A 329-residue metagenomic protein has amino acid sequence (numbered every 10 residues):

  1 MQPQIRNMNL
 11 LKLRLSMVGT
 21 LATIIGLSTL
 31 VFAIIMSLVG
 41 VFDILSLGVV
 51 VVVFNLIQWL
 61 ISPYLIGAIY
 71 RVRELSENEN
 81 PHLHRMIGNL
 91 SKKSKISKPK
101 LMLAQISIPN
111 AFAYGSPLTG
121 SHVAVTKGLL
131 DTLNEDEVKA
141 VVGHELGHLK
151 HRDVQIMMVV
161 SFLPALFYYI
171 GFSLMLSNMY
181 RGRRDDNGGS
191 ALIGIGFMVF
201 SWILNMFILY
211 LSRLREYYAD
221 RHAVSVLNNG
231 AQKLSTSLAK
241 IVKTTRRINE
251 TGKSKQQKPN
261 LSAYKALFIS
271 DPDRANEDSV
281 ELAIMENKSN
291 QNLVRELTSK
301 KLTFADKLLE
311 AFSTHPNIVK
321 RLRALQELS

Functional and structural regions predicted by a protein language model:
M1-L11, V123, V142-L149: Cytosolic juxtamembrane N-terminal segments of multi-pass membrane proteins
M1-S116, S161-R213, Y217, G230 (+5 more regions): Hydrophobic or amphipathic, alpha-helical segments that drive membrane association/targeting
P63, I87, V125, A140-H148 (+2 more regions): Active-site recognition of the HExxH zinc-binding catalytic motif
Y70, N134, V138, G147-R152 (+2 more regions): Active-site-flanking alpha-helical
L75, K127-A140, F207: Short pre-active-site segment immediately N-terminal to the catalytic Zn-binding motif
A111-E135, R152: Active-site scaffold of zinc-dependent metalloenzymes
L146-A165, N229-Q232: Catalytic Zn2+-binding segment of zinc metalloproteases
S225-K240, I248-S329: C-terminal capping/extension segments of zinc metalloprotease domains
